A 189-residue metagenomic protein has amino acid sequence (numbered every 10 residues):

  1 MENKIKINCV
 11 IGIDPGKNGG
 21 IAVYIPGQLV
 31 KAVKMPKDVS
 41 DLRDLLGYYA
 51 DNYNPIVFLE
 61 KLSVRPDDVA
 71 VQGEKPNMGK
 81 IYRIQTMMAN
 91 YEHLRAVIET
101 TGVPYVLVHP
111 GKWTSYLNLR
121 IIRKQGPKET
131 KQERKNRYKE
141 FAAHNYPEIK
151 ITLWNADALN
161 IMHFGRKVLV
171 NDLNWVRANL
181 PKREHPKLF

Functional and structural regions predicted by a protein language model:
M1-F189: Phosphate- and other anionic-substrate recognition elements at nucleic-acid/protein interfaces
